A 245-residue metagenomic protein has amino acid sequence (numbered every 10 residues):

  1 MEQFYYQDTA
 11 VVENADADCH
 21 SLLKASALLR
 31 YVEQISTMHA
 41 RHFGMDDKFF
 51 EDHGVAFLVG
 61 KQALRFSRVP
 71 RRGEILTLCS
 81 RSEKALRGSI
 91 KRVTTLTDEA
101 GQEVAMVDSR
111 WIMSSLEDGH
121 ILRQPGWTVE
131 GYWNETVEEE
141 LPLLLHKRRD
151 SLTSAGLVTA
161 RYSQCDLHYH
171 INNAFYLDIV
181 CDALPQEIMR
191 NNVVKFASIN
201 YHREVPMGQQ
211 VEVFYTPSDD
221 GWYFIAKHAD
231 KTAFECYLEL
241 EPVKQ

Functional and structural regions predicted by a protein language model:
M1-V59, V104-D108, S114-V193: Hot-dog-fold acyl-thioester-processing enzymes
Q3-Q7, A63-R148, V205-M207, T216-Q245: HotDog/MaoC-like acyl-thioester-processing domains
Q62-A63, K195: Short glycine-rich, low-complexity segments
V158-L238: Acidic/His-leaning functional-site neighborhoods
